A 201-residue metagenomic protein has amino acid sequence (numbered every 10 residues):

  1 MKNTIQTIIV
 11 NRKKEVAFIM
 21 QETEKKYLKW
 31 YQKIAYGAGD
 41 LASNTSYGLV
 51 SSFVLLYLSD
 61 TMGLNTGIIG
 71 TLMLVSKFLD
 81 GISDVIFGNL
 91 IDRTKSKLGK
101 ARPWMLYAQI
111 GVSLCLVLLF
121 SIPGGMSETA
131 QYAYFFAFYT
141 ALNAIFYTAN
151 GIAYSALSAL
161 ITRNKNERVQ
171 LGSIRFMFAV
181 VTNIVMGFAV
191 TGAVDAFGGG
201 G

Functional and structural regions predicted by a protein language model:
I5-R12, F18-G201: Membrane-embedded alpha-helical bundles of multi-pass transporters/translocases, especially carrier/permease families
